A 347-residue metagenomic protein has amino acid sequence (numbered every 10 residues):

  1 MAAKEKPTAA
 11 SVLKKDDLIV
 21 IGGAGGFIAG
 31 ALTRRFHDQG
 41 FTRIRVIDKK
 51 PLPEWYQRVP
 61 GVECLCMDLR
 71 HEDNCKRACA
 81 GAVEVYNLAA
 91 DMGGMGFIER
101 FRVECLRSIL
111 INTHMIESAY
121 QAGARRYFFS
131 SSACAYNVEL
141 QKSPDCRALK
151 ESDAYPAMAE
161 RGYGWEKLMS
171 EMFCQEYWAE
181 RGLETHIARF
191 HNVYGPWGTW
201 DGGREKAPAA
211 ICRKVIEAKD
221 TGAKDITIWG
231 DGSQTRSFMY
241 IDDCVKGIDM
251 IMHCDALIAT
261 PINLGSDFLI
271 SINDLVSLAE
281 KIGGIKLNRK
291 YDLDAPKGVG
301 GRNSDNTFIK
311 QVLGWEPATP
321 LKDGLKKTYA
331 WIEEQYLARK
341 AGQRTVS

Functional and structural regions predicted by a protein language model:
L18-Q39: N-terminal Rossmann NAD(P)H-binding glycine-rich loop of SDR-like oxidoreductase domains
F41-P51: Conserved glycine-rich Rossmann-like NAD(P)H-binding loop of the short-chain dehydrogenase/reductase
V62, C66-I109, S118, V138: NAD(P)H-binding glycine-rich loop region in Rossmannoid oxidoreductase-like domains and their noncatalytic homologs
N87, T113-E160: Conserved Rossmann-fold NAD(P)-dependent oxidoreductase catalytic core, especially the SDR/UDP-sugar
C105-I109, A159-E171, D201-A209, S237-F238 (+1 more regions): Short-chain dehydrogenase/reductase
A135-N137, G162, H186-P208, Q234-T235: Flexible, glycine-rich beta-alpha linker
M158-H191, A210-T221: Active-site Tyr-X1-5-Lys
E217-S347: C-terminal substrate-binding subdomain of Rossmann-fold SDR/epimerase-dehydratase oxidoreductases
